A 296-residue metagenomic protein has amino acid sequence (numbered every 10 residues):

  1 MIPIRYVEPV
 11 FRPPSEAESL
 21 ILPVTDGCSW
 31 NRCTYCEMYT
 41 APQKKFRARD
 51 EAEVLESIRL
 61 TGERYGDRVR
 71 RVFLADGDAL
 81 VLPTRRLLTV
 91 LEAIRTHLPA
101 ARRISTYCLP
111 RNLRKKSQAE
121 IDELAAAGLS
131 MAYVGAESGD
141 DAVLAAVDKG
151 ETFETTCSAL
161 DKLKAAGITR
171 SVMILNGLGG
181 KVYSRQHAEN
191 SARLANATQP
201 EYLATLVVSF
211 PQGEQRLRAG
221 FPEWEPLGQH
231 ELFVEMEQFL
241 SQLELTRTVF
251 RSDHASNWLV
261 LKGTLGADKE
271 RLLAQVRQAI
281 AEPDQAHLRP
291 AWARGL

Functional and structural regions predicted by a protein language model:
M1-E16, R193-L296: Auxiliary Fe-S-binding modules of radical SAM enzymes
E8-E56: Canonical Radical SAM [4Fe-4S] cluster-binding loop centered on the CxxxCxxC motif and its immediate flanking residues
L20-L22, V72, R102-T106, A132-V134 (+3 more regions): Hydrophobic faces of well-ordered beta-strands that scaffold small-molecule active sites in alpha/beta enzyme cores
C28, C36, V54, L74 (+5 more regions): Conserved, mostly hydrophobic/aromatic
C36, R111, G139-A145, L163-H187 (+2 more regions): Conserved strand-turn element in the central/C-terminal portion of the radical SAM core barrel that lines
V54, L87, S117, T156 (+3 more regions): Aromatic/hydrophobic pocket-lining residues that form the small-molecule binding cavity in soluble enzyme cores
G62-A165, E244: Conserved SAM/AdoMet-binding glycine-rich loop
A119-I121, G179-A197: Catalytic cores of alpha/beta
